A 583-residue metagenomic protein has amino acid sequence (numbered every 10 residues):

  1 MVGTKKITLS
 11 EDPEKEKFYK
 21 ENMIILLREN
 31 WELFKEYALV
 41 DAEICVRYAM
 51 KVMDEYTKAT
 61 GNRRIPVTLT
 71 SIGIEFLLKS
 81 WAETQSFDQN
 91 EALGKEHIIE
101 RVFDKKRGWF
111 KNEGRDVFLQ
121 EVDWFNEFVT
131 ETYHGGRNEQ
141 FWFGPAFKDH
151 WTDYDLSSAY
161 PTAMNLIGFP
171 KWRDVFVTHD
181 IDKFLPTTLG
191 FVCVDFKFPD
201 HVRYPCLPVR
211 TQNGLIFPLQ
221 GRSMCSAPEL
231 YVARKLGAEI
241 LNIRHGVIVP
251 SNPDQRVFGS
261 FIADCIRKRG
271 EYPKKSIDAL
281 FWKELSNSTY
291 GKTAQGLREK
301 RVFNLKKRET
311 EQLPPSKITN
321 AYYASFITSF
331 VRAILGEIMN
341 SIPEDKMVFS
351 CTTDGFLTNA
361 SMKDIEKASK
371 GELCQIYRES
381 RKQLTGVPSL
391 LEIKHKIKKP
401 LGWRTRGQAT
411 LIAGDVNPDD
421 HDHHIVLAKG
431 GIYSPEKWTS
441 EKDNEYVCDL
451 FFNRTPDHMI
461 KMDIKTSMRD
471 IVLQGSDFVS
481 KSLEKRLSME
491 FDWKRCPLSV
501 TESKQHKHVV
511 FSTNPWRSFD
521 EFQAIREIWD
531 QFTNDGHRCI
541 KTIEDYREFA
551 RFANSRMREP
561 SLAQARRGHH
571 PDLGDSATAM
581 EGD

Functional and structural regions predicted by a protein language model:
M1-E43, M53: Active-site-proximal helix-loop-helix substrate-binding element of RNase H-like nuclease domains
L33-V40, L185-P186, G270-W282: Structural motif
D41, C45, V194, S286 (+1 more regions): A residue-level signal for conserved active-site and pocket-lining positions in enzyme catalytic cores
M50, S157-R173, M362: Short active-site loop/helix that positions an aromatic residue
M53-G144, P170-W172, D200-Y204, P208-F349 (+1 more regions): C-terminal, non-catalytic extensions of nucleic-acid polymerases
R137, F141-I167, P186-L189, D195-K197: Segments forming glycine/polar-rich beta-alpha architectures that bind adenosine-containing cofactors
T152, D354-T358: Short cationic amphipathic helices and targeting signals
V177-T178, K183-T187: Amphipathic alpha-helical blocks
